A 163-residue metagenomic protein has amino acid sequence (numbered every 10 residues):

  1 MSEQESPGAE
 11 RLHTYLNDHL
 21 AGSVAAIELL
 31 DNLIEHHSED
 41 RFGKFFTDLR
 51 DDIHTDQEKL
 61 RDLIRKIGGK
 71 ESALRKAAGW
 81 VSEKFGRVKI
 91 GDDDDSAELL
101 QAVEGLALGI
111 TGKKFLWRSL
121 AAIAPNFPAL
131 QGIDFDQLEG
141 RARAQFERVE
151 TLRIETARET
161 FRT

Functional and structural regions predicted by a protein language model:
M1-S6: Charged, compositionally biased N-terminal leader segments and the immediate start of the first structured element
P7-H37, Q101-A124: Alpha-helical bundle segments that constitute or directly flank the non-heme di-iron/ferroxidase center
A9-L20, G43-R50, E71-A78, S96-I110 (+1 more regions): Amphipathic, non-membrane alpha-helical segments in soluble helical-bundle scaffolds
L12, L16, I34-F42, Q57 (+3 more regions): Hydrophobic/basic alpha-helical segments enriched in Actinobacteria
L16-L30, F46-L60, V81-V88, L106-K113 (+2 more regions): Alpha-helical transition-metal enzyme core signature, strongest for iron centers
E35-F42, R65, G69, I90-D93 (+1 more regions): Short, flexible helix-adjacent loops and helix caps
K66-S96: Carboxylate-rich helix-loop segments that flank metal/cofactor sites and access channels in metalloenzymes
G109-T163: Preference for long, well-ordered alpha-helical segments
